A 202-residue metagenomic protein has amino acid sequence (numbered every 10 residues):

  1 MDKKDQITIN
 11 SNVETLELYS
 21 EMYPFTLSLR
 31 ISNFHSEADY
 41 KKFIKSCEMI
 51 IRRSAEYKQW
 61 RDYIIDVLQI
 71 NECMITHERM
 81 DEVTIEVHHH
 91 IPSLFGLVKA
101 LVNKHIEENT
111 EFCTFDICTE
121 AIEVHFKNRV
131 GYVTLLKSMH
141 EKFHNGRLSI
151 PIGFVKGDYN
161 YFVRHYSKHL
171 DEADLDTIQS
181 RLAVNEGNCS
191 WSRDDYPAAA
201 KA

Functional and structural regions predicted by a protein language model:
M1-D81, H169-A202: A boundary/linker detector
K3, T8-N10, V87, S138 (+1 more regions): Intrinsically disordered, low-complexity peptide-like regions
H35, P92, C113, I117 (+2 more regions): Short coil/turn linker and secondary-structure boundary residues
R53-S54, F112-F115, L136: Short, structured coil/loop segments at alpha-helix boundaries
E72, E86, L135: The −1 position to Zn-ligating cysteines in a subset of zinc-ribbon hairpins
E72, H89-H90, G146: Hydrophobic transmembrane helical bundles of multi-pass organellar membrane proteins
E78-G131: Histidine-centered nuclease catalytic patch
H125-A202: A detector for short metal-coordination/catalytic motifs
